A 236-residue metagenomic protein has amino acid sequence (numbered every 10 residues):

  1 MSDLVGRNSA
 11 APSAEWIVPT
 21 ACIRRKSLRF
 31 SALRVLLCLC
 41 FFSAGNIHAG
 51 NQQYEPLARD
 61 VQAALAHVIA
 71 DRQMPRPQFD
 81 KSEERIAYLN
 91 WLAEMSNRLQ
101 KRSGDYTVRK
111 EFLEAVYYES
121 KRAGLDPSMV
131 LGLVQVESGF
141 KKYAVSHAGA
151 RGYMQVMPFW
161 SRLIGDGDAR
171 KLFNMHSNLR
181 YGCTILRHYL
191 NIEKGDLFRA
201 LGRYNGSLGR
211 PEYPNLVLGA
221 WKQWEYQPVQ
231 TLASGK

Functional and structural regions predicted by a protein language model:
M1-S96, R102-T107, K222-K236: N-terminal secretory targeting signals
H67, D71-K236: Catalytic glycan-binding domains that act on GlcNAc-containing polysaccharides
